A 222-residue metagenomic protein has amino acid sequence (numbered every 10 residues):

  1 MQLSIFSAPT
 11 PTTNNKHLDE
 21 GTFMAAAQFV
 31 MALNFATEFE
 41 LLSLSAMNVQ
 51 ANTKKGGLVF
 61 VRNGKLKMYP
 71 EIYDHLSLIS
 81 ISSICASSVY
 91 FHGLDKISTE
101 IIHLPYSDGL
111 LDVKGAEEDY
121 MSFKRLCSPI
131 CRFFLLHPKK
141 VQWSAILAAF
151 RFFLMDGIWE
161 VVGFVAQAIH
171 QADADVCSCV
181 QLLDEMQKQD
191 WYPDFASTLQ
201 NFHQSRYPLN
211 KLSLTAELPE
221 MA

Functional and structural regions predicted by a protein language model:
Q2-A222: Soluble catalytic regions of large protease machineries
